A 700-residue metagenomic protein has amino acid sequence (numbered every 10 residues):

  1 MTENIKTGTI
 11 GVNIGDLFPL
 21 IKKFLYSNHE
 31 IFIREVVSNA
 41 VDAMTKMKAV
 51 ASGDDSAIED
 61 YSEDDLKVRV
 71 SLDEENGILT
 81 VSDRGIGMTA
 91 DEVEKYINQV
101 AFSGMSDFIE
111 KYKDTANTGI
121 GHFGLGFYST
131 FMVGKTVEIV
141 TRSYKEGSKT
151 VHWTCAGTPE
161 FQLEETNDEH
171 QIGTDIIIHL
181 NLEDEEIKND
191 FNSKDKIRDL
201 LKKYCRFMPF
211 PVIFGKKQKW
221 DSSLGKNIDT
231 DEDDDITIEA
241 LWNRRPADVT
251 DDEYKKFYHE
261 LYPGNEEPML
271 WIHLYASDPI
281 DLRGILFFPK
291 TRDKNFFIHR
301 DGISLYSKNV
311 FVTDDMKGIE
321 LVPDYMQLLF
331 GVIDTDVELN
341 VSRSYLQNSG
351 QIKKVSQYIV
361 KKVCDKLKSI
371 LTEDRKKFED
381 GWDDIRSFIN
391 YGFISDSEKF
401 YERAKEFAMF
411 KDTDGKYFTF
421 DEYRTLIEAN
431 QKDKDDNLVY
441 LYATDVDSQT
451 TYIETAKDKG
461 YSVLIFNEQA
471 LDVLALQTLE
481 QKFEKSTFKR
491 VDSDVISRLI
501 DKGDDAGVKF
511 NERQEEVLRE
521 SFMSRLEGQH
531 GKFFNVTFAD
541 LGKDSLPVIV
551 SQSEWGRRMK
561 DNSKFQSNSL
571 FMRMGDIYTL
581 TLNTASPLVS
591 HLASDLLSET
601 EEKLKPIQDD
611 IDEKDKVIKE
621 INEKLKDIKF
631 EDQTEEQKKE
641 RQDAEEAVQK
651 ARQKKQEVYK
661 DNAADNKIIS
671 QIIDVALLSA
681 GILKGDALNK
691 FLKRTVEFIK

Functional and structural regions predicted by a protein language model:
M1-F191, D199, E599-E601, K605-D612 (+1 more regions): GHKL (Bergerat-fold) ATPase N-terminal catalytic module, capturing the glycine-rich phosphate-binding loop and acidic
G119, V137-E160, T166, N181-K700: GHKL/Bergerat-fold ATPase module in large chromosome/replication-associated machines
